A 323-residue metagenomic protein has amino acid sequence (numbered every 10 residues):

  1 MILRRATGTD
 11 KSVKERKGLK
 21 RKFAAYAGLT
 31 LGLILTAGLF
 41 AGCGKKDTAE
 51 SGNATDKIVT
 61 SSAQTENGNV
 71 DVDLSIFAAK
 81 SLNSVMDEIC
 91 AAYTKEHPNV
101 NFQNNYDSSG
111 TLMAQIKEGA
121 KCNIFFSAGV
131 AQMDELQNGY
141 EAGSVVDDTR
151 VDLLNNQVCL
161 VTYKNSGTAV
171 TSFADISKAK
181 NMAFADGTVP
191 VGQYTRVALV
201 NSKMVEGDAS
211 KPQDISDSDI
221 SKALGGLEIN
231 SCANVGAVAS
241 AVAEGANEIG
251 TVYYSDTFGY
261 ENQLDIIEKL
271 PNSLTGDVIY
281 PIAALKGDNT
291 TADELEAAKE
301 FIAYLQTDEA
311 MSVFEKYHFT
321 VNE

Functional and structural regions predicted by a protein language model:
R4-G18: Short, Lys/Arg-enriched N-terminal segments with co-localized hydrophobic residues within the first ~10-30 amino acids
R16-L29: Bacterial N-terminal signal peptides that target proteins for export
T30-L35: Core hydrophobic alpha-helical transmembrane segments of single-pass membrane proteins
G38-G42: C-terminal motif of bacterial Sec signal peptides marking the signal peptidase cleavage site
G44-A91, K95, N101, G110 (+4 more regions): Exported/periplasmic ABC-transporter solute-binding proteins
S109-G143, T257-Y260: Pocket-flanking alpha-helical
